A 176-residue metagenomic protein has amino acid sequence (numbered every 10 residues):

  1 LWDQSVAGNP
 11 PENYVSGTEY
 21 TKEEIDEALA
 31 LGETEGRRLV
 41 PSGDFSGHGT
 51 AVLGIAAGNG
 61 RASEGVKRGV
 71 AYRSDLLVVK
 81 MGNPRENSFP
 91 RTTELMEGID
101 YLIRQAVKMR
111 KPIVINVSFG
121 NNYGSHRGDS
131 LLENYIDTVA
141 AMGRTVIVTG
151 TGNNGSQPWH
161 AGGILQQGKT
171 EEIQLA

Functional and structural regions predicted by a protein language model:
L1-T93, R110, M142-R144, W159: Subtilisin-like serine protease catalytic core
N83-A176: Substrate-binding/access-modulating region of protease and related hydrolase catalytic domains
